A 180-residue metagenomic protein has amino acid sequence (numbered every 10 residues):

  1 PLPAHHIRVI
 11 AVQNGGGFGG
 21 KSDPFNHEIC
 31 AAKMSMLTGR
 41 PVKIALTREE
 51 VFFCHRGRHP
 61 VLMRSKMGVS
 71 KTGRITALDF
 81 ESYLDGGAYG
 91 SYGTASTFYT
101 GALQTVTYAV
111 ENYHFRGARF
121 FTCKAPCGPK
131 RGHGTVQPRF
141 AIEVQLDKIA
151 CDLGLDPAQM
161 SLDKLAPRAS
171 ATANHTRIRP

Functional and structural regions predicted by a protein language model:
P1-P180: Structural alpha/beta core scaffold segments of enzyme domains
